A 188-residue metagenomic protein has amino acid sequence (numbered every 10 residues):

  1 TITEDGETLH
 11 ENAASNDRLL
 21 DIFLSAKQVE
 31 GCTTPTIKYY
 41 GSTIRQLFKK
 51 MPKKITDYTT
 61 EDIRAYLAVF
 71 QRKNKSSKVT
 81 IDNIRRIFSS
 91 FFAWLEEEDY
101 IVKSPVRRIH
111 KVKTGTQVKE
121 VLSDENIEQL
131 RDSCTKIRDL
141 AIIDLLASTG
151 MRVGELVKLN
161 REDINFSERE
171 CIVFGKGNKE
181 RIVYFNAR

Functional and structural regions predicted by a protein language model:
T3-H10, D17-V118: N-terminal core-binding DNA-recognition domain of tyrosine recombinases/integrases
S15-L19, D62, L122-E125, I137-R138: Alpha-helix N-cap/N′ positions at the starts of helices
I101, T116, D124-V153, G177-K179: Basic, Lys/Arg- and aromatic-enriched nucleic-acid-binding interface segment
K111, D124, D132, K158 (+1 more regions): Phosphate-coordinating loops and pocket residues in cytosolic domains that bind phosphorylated ligands
L146-E168: Short, charged phosphate-coordinating catalytic segments
R169-F174: Short functional hotspots where side chains directly engage DNA or cofactors
G175-R188: C-terminal catalytic core of Y-nucleophile DNA break-rejoin enzymes
